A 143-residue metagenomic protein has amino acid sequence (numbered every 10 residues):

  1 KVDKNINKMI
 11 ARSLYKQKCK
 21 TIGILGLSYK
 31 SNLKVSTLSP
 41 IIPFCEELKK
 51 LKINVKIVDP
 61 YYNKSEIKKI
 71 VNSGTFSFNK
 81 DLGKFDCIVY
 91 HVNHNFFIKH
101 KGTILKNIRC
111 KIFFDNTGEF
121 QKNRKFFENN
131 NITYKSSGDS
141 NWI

Functional and structural regions predicted by a protein language model:
K1-I143: Structural/interface elements that position substrates and couple domains in central-metabolism enzymes
